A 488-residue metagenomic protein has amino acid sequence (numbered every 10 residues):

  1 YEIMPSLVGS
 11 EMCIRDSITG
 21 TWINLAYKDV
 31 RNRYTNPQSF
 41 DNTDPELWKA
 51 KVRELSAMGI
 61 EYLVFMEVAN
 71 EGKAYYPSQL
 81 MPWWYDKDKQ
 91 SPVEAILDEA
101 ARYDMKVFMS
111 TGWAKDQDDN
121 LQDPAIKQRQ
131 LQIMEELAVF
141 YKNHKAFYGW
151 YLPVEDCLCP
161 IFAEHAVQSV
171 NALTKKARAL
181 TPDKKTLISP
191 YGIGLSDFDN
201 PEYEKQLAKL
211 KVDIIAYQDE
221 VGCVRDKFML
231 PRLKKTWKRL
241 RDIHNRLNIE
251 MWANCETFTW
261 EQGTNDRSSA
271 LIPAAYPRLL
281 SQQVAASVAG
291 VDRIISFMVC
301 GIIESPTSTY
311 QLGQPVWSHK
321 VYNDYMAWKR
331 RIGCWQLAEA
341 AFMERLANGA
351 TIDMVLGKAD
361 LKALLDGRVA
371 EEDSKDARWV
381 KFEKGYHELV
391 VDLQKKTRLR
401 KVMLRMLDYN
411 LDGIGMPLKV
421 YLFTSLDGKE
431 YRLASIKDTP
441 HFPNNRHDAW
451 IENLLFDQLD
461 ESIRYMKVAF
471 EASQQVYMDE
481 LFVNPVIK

Functional and structural regions predicted by a protein language model:
Y1-I14: Single conserved hydrophobic/aromatic residue that forms the stacking wall/gate of nucleotide- or nucleobase-binding
P45-A114, A166-K184, L230-L233, R239: Aromatic-lined substrate-binding rim segments of carbohydrate-active enzymes
F108-N120, Y151-E155, L173-N200, Y217 (+2 more regions): Aromatic-lined carbohydrate-recognition surfaces of secreted/lumenal glycan-active proteins
W113-D118, M134-E164: Active-site groove signature of glycoside hydrolases
K145-L158, Y191, N200-P231: Aromatic- and acid-rich polysaccharide-binding/catalytic face of secreted or lumenal carbohydrate-active enzymes
D219-D226, I249-I332: Substrate-binding cleft of secreted/luminal carbohydrate-active enzymes
R330-K396, R405-I414, S435-R446, M478-K488: Disordered, acidic Ser/Thr/Pro-rich linker "stalks" and the adjacent N-terminal cap of the next globular domain
G385, G413-I487: Trp- and acidic/polar-enriched beta-sheet ligand-binding modules for extracellular glycan and matrix recognition
